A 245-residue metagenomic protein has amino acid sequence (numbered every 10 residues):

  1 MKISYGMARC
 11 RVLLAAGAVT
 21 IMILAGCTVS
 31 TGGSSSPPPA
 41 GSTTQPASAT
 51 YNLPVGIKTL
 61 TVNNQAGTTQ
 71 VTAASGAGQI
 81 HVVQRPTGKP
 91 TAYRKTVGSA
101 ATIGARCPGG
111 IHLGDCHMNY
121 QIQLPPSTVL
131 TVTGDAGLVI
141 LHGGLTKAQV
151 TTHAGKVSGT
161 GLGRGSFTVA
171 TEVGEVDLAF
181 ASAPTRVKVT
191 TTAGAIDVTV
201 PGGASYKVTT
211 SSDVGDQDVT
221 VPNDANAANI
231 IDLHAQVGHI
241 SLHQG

Functional and structural regions predicted by a protein language model:
M1-A18: N-terminal export and membrane-targeting signals
S4, A15, T28-G98, Q123 (+2 more regions): Short linear S-[DN]-x-LW-Φ motif typified by the pepsin-like aspartic protease active-site region
I23-G26: C-terminal motif of bacterial Sec signal peptides marking the signal peptidase cleavage site
V55, N64-A66, S75, T96 (+9 more regions): A generic beta-sheet turn/junction motif
R85-G88, G104-L113: Secondary-structure transition/turn motif
H112-P125: Extended Gly/Ser/Thr-rich low-complexity repeat segments, especially those forming or decorating extracellular
T131-A170: Right-handed parallel beta-helix
T160-G245: Short, surface-exposed interaction patches in beta-rich subdomains that mediate adhesion/assembly near membranes
